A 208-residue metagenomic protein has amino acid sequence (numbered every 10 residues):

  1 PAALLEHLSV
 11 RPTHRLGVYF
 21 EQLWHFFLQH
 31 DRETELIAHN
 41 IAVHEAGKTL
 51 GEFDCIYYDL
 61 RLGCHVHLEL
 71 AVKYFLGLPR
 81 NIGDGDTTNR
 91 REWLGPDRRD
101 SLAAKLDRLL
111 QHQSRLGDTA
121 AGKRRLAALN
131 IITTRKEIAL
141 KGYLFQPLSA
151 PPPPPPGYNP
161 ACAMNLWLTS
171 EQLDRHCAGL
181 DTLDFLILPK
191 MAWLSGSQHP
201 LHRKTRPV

Functional and structural regions predicted by a protein language model:
P1-V208: Intrinsically disordered, low-complexity Ser/Thr/Pro/Gly-rich regulatory segments
